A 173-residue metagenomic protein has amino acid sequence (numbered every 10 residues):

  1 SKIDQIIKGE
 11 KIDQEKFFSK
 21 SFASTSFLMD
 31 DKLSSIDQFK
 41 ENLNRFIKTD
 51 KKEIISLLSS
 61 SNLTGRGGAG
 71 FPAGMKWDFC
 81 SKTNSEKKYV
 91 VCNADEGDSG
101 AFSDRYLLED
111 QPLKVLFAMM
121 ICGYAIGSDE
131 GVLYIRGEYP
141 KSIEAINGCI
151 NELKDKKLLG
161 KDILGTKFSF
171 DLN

Functional and structural regions predicted by a protein language model:
S1-N173: Feature of Fe-S/electron-transfer and energy-metabolism proteins that preferentially highlights extended coupling
